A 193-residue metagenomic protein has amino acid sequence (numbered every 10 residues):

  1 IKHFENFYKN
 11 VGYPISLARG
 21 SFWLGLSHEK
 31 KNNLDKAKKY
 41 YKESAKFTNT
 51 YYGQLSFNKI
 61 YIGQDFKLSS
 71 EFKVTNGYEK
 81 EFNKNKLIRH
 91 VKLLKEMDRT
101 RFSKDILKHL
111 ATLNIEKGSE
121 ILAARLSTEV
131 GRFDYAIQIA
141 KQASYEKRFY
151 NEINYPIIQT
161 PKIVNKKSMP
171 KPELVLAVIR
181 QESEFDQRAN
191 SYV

Functional and structural regions predicted by a protein language model:
I1, N10-G20, L24-S27, K31-E43 (+4 more regions): Catalytic glycan-binding domains that act on GlcNAc-containing polysaccharides
I1-E5, I60-F66, K95-F102: Helix-turn-helix repeat elements of alpha-solenoid scaffolds
S44-A45, K80, K92-E96, R125: Generic alpha-helical structural element
F47-T75: Intrinsically disordered, low-complexity linker/tail regions enriched in Pro/Ser/Thr and polar/acidic residues
F72-N85: TPR-adjacent "capping" and linker segments in tetratricopeptide-repeat scaffold/adaptor proteins
N83-F102, I106: Alpha-helical segment of the N-proximal tetratricopeptide repeat
